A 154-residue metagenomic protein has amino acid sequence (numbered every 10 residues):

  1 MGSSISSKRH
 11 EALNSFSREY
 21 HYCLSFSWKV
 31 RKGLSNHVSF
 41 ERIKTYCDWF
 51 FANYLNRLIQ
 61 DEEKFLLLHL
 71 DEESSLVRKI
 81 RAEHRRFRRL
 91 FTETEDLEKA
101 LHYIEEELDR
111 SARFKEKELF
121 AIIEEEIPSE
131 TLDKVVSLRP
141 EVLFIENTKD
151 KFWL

Functional and structural regions predicted by a protein language model:
M1-L154: Small-residue-biased structural context
